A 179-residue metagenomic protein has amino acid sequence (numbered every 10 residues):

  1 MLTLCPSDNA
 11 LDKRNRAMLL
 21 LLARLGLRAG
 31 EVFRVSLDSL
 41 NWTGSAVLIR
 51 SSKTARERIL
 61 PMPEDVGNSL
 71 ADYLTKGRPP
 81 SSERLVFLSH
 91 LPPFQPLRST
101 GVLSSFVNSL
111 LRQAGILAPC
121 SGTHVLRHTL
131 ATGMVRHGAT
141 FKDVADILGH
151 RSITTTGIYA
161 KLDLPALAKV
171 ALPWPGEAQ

Functional and structural regions predicted by a protein language model:
M1-Q179: Conserved catalytic core of the tyrosine transesterase superfamily
